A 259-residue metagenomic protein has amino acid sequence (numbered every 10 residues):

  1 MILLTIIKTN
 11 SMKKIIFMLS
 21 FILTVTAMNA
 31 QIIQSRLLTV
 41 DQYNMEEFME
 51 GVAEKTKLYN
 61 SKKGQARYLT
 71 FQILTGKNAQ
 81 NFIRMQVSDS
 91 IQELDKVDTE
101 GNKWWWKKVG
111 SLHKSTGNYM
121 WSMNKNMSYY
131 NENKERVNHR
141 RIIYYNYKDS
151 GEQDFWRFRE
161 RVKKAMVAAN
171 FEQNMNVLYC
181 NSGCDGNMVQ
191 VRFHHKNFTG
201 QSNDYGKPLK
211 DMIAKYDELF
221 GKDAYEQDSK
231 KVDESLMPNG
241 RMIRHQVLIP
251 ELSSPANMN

Functional and structural regions predicted by a protein language model:
M1-I33: Bacterial Sec-dependent N-terminal signal peptides
A30-N259: Short S/T/G/P-rich N-terminal loop/turn motif that feeds into the first structured element of a domain
